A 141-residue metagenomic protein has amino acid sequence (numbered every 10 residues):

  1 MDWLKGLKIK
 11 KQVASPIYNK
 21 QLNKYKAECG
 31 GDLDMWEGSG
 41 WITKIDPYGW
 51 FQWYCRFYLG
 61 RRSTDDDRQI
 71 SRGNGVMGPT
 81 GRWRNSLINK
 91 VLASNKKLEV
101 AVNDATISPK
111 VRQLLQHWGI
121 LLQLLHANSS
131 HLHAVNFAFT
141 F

Functional and structural regions predicted by a protein language model:
M1-I45, G49, R61, N85-S86 (+3 more regions): Compositionally biased, intrinsically disordered low-complexity regions enriched for acidic
K11, D67, F137-F141: Intrinsic low-complexity, intrinsically disordered segments enriched in polar/basic residues
D32-M35, S39-G40, G49, W53-R56 (+1 more regions): Alpha-helical recognition domains of nuclear gene-regulatory proteins
F51, F57, F137-F141: Phenylalanine-focused residue identity feature
F57-K90: Short linear, low-complexity motifs centered on an aromatic residue
Q116-W118, L122-F141: Long, charge-dense partner-interaction scaffolds in eukaryotic RNA-expression machinery
